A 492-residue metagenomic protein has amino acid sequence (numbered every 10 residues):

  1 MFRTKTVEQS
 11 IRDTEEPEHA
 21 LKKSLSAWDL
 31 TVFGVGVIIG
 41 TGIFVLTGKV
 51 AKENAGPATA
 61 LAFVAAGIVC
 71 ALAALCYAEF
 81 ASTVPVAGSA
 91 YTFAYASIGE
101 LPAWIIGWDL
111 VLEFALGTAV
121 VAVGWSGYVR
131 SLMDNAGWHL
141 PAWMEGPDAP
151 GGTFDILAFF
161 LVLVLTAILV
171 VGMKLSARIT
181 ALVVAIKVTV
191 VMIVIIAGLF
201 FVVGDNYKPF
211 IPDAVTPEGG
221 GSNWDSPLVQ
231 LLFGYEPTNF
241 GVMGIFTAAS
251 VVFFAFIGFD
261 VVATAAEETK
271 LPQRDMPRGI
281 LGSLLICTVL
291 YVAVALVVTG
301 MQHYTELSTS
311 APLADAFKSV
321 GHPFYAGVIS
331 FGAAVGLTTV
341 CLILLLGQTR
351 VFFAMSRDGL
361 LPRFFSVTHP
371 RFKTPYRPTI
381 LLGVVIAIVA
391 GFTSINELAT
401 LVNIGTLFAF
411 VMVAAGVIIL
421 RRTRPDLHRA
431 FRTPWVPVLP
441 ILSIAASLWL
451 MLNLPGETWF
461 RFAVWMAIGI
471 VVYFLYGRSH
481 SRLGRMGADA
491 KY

Functional and structural regions predicted by a protein language model:
M1-G48, K52-P57, V64, A71-L75 (+7 more regions): Membrane-interface "cap" regions at the ends of multi-pass membrane proteins
A20, V171-V184, F259-L290, R357 (+3 more regions): Hydrophobic, small-residue-rich membrane helices and short re-entrant helix-turn-helix hairpins that build
K49-K52, L61-A62, C70-V162, A167-V170 (+2 more regions): Hydrophobic transmembrane alpha-helices that form the core helical bundles of multi-pass secondary transporters
I68-L72, I186-V202, F256, P277-T305: Selective recognition of specific alpha-helical transmembrane segments in multi-pass small-molecule
T92-F93, G99, R130-E145, D213-F240 (+4 more regions): TM-loop-TM module centered on a large, flexible mid-protein loop between adjacent transmembrane helices in multi-pass
S126, T153-V215, I280, A399-M412 (+2 more regions): Membrane-interface loop-to-helix entry segments
S126-A136, I186-Q230, L296-Q302, F410-L427 (+1 more regions): Hydrophobic alpha-helical segments and their helix-loop junctions in multi-pass secondary transporters
P150-T153, L165, I179, F364-Y376 (+2 more regions): C-terminal membrane-solvent junction of multi-pass transporters and transport-like membrane proteins
